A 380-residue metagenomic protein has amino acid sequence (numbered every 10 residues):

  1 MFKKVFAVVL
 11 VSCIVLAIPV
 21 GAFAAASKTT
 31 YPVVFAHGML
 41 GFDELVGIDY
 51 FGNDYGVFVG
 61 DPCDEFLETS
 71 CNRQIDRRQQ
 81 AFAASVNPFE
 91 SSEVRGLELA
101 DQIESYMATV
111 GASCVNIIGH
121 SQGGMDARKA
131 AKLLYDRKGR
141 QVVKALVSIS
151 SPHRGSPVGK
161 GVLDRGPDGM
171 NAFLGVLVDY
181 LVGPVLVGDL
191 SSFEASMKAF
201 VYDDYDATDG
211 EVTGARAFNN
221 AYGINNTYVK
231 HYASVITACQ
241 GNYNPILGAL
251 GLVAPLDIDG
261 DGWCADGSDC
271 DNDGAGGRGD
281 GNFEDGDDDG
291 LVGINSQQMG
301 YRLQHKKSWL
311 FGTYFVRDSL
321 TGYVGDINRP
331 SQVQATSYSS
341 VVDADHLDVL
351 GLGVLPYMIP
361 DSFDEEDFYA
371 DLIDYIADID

Functional and structural regions predicted by a protein language model:
M1-V5: Positively charged n-region of N-terminal signal peptides that target proteins for export
V9-A17: Bacterial N-terminal signal peptides
A25-V115: Active-site catalytic motif of lipid deacylating hydrolases and related acyltransferases
V33, H37, G96-D206: Serine-dependent carboxylesterase/thioesterase catalytic core of lipase-like alpha/beta-hydrolase/SGNH enzymes
V46-I48, P157-V162, Y243-G248: Short aromatic-enriched loop/helix-cap "lid" or pocket-rim segments at secondary-structure transitions that line
G188-L247: Serine-hydrolase catalytic core
Y222-D380: C-terminal catalytic-base region of ester-bond hydrolases, centering on the histidine of the charge-relay
